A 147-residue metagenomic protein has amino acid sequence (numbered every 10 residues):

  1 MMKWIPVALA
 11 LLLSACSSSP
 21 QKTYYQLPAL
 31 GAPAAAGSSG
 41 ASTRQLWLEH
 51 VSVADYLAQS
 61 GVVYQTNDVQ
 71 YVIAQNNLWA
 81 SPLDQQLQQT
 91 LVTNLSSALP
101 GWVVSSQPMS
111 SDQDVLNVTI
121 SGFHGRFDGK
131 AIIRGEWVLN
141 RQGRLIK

Functional and structural regions predicted by a protein language model:
M2-A8: Sec-dependent signal peptide recognition, specifically the positively charged N-region followed immediately by
L12-A15: C-terminal motif of bacterial Sec signal peptides marking the signal peptidase cleavage site
S17-A35, A98-L145: Surface-exposed short loop/turn segments
S17-A54, T66-D68: N-terminal/domain-start segments enriched in small and hydrophobic, helix-friendly residues, covering either
A34-L48, D68, P82-Q88, N117-R134: Short charge-dense sequence patches
T43-D112: N-terminal segment of the mature soluble domain
Q59-S60, R144-K147: Short coil-to-beta-strand
